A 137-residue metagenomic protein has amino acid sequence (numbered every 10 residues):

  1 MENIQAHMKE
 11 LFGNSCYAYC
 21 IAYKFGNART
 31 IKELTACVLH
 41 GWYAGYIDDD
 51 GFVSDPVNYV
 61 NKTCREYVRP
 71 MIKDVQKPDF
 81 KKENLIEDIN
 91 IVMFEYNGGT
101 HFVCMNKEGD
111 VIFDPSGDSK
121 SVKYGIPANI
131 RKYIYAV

Functional and structural regions predicted by a protein language model:
M1, Y135-V137: Short intrinsically disordered terminal tails
M1-D49: Active-site nucleophile-adjacent alpha helix/oxyanion-hole segment immediately C-terminal to the catalytic cysteine
C37-F102, N106-K132: Conserved active-site-adjacent core of cysteine acyl-enzyme catalytic domains
